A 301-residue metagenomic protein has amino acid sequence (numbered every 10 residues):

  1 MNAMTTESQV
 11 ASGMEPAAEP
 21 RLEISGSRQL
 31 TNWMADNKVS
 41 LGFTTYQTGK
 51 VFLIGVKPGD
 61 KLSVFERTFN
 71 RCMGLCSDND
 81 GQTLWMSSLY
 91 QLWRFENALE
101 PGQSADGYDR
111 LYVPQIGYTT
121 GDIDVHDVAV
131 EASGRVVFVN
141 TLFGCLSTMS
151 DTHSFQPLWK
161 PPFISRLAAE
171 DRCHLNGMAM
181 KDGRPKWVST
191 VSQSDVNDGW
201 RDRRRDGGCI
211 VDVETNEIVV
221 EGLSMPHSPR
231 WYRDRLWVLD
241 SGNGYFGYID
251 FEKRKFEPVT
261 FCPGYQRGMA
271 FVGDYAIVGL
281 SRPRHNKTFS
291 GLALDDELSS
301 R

Functional and structural regions predicted by a protein language model:
N2-R301: Sequence-structural signature of mature extracellular/luminal beta-sheet repeat domains, prominently beta-propellers
